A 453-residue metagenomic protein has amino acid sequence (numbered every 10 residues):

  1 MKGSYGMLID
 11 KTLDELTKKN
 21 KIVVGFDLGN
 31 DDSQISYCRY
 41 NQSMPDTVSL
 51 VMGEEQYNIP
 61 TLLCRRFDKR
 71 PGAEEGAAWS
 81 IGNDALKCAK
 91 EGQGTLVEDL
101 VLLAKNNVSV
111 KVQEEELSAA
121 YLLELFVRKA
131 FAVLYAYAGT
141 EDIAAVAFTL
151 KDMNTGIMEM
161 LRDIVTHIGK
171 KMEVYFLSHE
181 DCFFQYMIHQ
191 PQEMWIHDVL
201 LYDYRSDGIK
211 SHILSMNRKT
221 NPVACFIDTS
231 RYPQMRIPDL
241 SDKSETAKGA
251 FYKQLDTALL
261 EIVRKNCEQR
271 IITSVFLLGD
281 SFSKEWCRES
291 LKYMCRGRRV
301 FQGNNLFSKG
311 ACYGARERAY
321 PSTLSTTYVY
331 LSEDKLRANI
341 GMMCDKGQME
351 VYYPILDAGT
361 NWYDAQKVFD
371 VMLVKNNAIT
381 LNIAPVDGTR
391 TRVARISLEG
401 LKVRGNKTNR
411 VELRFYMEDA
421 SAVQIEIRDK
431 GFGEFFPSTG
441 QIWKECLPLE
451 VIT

Functional and structural regions predicted by a protein language model:
M1-V108, Y175-L177, C182, V403-T453: Early-domain small/polar-rich strand-loop-helix modules and first-structured segments of the mature chain
K2-K21, K171-L200, L306-L324, V329 (+1 more regions): Conserved phosphate-binding catalytic cores of ATP/NTP-utilizing and phosphoryl-transfer enzymes
K19, F26-D32, E193-K210, S215-N217 (+3 more regions): A short acidic Gly-Thr/Ser loop motif
S33, N58-D68, N217-A258, G314 (+1 more regions): Glycine-rich phosphate-binding loop plus the immediately following alpha-helix
E54-A147, P233-L260, K265: Conserved phosphate-binding loops in N-terminal lobes of ATP-dependent enzymes of the actin/Hsp70/sugar-kinase
V146-E159, V263-K292, R299, G303: Glycine-rich phosphate-binding loops at beta-strand->alpha-helix junctions
F148, G156, D163-T257: Small-residue (GG/TT-enriched) beta-loop-alpha framework at ligand/catalytic clefts
Y313-G400, R410: Acidic, glycine/GT-rich loop-and beta-edge segments that sit at the periphery of enzyme/chaperone cores
